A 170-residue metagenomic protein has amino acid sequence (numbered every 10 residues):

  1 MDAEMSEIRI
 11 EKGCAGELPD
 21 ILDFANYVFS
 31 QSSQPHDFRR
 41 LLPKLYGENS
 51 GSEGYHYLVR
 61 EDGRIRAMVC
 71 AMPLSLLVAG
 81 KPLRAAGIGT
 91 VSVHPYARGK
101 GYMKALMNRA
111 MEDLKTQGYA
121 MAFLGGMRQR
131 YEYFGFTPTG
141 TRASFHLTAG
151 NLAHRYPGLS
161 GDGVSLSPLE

Functional and structural regions predicted by a protein language model:
D2-P73, G80-L83, G87, A153-E170: Short amphipathic alpha-helix that is part of the acyltransferase structural core
P19, D23-Y27, K104-E112, T116 (+1 more regions): A broad, structural surface signal
G51, R60-I65, V93-R98, K115-Y119: Short, solvent-exposed loop/edge-beta patches enriched in aromatic
L74-L76, Y96, Q129: Short coil/turn motifs at secondary-structure junctions
T90-V93, G99-E112, F123: Conserved acetyl-CoA-binding loop-helix of GNAT-fold acetyltransferases
M111-G118, V164-L169: Long alpha-helical, hydrophobic tracts
K115, F145-R155, D162: Long, low-complexity intrinsically disordered regions
T116-A120, G126-F145: Conserved active-site alpha-helix within GNAT-family acetyltransferase domains
